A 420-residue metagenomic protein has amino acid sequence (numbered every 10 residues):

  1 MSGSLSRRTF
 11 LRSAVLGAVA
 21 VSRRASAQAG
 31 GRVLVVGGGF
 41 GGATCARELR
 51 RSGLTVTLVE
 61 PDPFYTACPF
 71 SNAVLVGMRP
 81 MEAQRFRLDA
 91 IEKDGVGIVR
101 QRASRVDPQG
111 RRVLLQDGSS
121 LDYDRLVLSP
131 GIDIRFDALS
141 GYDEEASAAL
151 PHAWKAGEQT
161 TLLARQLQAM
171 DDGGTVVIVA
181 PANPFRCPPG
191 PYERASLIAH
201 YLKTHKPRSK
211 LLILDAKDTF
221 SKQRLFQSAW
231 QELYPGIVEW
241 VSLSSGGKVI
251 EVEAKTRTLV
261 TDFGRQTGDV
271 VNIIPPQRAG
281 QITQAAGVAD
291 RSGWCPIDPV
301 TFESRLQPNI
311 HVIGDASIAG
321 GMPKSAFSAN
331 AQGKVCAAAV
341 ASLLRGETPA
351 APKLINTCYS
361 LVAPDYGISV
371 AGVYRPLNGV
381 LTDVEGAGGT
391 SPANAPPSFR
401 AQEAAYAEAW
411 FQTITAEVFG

Functional and structural regions predicted by a protein language model:
M1-V21: N-terminal secretory signal peptides and thylakoid transit peptides that target proteins across membranes
Q28-G97, A182-R224, V418: Beta1-alpha1 glycine-rich phosphate/pyrophosphate-binding loop at the start of Rossmann-like nucleotide-binding domains
D94-V106, V113, L121, H200-S292: A Rossmann-like FAD-binding core segment of flavoenzymes
L115, L128-S129, I178, I273-I274: Redox-cofactor binding/interface segments in oxidoreductases and associated redox assembly factors
P130-H205: Glycine-rich dinucleotide-binding loop and its adjacent helix/turn
E144-D172, T267-A331, S342: FAD-site-proximal beta/loop scaffold in flavoenzymes
A329-L354: Internal hydrophobic alpha-helix adjacent to the cofactor/substrate pocket in enzyme cavities
A371-G420: C-terminal auxiliary extensions adjacent to catalytic cores
